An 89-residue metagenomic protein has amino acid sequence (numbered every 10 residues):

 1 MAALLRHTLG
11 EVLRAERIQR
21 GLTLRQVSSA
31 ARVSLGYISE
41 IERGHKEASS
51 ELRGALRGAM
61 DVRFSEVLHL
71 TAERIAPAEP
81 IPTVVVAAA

Functional and structural regions predicted by a protein language model:
M1-T8: A detector for short, charged/polar N-terminal pre-domain segments
E11-V27: Short basic helix-loop element that most often maps to the first helix and adjoining turn of HTH DNA-binding modules
L13, L24, L35, S50-R53: Helix-turn-helix DNA-binding elements, focusing on the entry/boundary residues of the two helices that contact DNA
T23-S39: Short alpha-helical DNA-recognition segment
R32, E51-E66: DNA major-groove recognition helix of helix-turn-helix/homeodomain DNA-binding modules
L68-A89: Short, charged recognition helix plus adjacent turn of helix-turn-helix-like nucleic-acid-binding domains
